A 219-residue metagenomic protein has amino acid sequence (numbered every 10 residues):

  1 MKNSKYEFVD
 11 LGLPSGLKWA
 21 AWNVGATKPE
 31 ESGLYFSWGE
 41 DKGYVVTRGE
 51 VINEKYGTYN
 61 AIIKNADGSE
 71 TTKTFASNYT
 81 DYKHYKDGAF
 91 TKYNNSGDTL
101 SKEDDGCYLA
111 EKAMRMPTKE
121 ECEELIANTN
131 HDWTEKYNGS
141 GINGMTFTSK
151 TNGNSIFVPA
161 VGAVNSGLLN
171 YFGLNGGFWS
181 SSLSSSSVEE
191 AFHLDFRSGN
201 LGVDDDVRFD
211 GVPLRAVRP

Functional and structural regions predicted by a protein language model:
M1-E7, G12-V46, T58, S77-Y79 (+1 more regions): C-terminal, surface-exposed recognition/capping segments
Y44-T47, V51, Y59-N65, E70-T74: Short linear proline/tyrosine/threonine-rich motifs used for host-factor recruitment and membrane trafficking/assembly
K55: Short, surface-exposed beta-strand/loop patches at domain edges that form aromatic-rich interfacial subsites
